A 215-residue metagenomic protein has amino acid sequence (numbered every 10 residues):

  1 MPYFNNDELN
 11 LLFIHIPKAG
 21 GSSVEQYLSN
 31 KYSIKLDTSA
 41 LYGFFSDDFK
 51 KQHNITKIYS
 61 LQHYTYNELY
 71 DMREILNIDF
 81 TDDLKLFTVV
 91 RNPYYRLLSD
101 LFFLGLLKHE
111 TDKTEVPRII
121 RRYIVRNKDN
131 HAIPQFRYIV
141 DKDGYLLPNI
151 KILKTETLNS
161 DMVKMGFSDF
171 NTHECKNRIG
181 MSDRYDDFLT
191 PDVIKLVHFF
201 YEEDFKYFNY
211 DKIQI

Functional and structural regions predicted by a protein language model:
M1-I215: Membrane-interface amphipathic segments in extracytoplasmic regions
